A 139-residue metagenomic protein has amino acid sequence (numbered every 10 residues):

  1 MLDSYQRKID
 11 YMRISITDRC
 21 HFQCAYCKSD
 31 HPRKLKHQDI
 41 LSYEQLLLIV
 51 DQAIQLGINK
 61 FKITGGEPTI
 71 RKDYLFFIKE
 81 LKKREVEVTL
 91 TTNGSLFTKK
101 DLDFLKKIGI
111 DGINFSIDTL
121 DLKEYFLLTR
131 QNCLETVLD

Functional and structural regions predicted by a protein language model:
M1-L2, M12, H37-Q38, G65-G66 (+2 more regions): A generic structural signal for short
D3, R7, K123-F126: Flexible, active-site-adjacent loop/turn segments at secondary-structure boundaries
S4-E44, L56: Canonical Radical SAM [4Fe-4S] cluster-binding loop centered on the CxxxCxxC motif and its immediate flanking residues
Y43, L47-I63, I70-D139: Radical SAM/AdoMet-radical enzyme domain recognition
